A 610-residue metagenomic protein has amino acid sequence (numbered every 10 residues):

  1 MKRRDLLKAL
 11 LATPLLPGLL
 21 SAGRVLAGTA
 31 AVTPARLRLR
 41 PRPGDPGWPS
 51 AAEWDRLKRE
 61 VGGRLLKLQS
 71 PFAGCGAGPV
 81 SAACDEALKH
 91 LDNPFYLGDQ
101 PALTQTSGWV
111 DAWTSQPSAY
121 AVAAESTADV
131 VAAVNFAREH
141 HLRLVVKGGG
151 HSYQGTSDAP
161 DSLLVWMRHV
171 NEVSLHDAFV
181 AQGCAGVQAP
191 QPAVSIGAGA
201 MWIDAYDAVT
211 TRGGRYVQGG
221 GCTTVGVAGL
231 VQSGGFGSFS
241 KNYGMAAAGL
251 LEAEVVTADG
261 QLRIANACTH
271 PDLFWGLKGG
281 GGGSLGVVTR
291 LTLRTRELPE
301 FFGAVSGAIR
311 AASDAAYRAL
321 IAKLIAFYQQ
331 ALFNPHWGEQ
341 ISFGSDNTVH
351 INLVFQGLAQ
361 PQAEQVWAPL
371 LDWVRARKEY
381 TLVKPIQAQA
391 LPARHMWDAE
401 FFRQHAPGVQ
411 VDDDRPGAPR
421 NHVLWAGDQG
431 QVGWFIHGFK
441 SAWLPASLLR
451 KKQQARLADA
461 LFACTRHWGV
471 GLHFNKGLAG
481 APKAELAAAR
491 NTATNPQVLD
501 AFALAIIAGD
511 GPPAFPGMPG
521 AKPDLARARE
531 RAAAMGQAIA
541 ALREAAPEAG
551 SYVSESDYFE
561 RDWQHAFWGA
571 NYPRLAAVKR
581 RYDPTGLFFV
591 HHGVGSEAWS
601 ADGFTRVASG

Functional and structural regions predicted by a protein language model:
K2-G610: Soluble FAD-dependent oxygen oxidases
